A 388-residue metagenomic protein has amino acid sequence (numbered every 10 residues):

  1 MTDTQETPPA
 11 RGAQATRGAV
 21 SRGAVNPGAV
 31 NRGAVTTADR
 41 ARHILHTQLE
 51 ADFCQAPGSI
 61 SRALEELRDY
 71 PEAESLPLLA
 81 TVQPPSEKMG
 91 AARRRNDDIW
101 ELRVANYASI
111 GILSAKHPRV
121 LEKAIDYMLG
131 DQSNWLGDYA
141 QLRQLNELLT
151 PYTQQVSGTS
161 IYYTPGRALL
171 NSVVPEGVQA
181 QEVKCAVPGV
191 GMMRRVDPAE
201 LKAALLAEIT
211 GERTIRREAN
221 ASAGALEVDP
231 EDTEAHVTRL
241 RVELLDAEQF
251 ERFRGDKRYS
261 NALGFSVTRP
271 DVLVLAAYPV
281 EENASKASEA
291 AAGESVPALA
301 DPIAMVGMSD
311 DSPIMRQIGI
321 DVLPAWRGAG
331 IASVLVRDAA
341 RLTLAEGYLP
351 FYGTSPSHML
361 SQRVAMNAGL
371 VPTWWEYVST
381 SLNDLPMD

Functional and structural regions predicted by a protein language model:
T16-R32: Long, intrinsically disordered low-complexity tandem-repeat segments
R40-F253: Acyl-donor-binding surface of acyltransferase catalytic domains
Q144-E147, E251-V272: Active-site rim helix/loop that mediates acceptor-substrate recognition in acyltransferases
V156-T164, V371-P386: Conserved catalytic-core motifs of GNAT/GCN5-like acyltransferases
S266-D271, I303-M315, D321: A conserved beta-strand-loop-helix scaffold within acyl/acetyltransferase catalytic domains
D271-A304: Conserved beta-hairpin
V322, G328-L342, R363, N367: Conserved acetyl-CoA-binding loop-helix of GNAT-fold acetyltransferases
T343-T354: Conserved GNAT acetyl-CoA-binding A-motif
